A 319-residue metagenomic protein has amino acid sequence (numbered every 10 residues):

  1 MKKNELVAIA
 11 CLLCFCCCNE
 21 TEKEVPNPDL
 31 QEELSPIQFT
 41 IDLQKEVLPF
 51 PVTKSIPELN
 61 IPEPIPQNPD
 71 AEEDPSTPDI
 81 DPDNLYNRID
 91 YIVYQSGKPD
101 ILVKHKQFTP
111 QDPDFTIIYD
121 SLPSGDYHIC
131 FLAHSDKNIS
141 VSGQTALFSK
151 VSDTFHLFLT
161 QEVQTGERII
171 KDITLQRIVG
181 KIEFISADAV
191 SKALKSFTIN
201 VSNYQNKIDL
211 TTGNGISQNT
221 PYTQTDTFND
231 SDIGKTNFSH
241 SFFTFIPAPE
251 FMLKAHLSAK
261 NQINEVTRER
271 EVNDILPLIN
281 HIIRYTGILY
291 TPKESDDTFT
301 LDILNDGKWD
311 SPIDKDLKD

Functional and structural regions predicted by a protein language model:
K2-I9: Sec-dependent signal peptide recognition, specifically the positively charged N-region followed immediately by
C14-C17: C-terminal motif of bacterial Sec signal peptides marking the signal peptidase cleavage site
T21-P110, F115-I117, D126, H281-D319: Acidic/polar, low-complexity intrinsically disordered N-terminal segments immediately downstream of a Sec signal
P36-Q38, D114-T116, R168-I170, K181 (+1 more regions): Intrinsic-disorder/low-complexity, polar/charged segments enriched in Ser/Thr/Lys/Arg/Asp/Glu/Gln
P36-T40, D90, H128-C130, I170-D172 (+4 more regions): Beta-strand secondary-structure signal
A71-S140, K195-H281, S311-D319: Tryptophan-paired
Q144-K235: Acidic, serine/threonine- and glycine-rich low-complexity intrinsically disordered segments that serve as flexible
S149-I178, I185-A187, R270-D319: Extracellular beta-sheet/turn segments enriched in Thr/Pro/Gly and aliphatic residues
